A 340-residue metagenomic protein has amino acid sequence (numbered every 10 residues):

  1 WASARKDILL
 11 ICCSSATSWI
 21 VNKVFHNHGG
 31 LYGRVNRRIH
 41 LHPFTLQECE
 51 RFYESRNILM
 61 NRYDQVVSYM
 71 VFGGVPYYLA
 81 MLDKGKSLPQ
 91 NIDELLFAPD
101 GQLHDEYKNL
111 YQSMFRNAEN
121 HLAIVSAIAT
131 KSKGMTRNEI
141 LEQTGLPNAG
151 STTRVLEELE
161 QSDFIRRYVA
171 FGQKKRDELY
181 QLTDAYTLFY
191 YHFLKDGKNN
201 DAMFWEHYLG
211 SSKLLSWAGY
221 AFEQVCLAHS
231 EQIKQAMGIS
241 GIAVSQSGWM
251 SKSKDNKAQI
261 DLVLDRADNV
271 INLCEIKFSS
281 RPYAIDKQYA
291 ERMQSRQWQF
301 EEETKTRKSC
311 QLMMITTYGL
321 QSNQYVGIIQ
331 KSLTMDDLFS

Functional and structural regions predicted by a protein language model:
W1-Y208, S212, L312: Phosphate-binding site recognition
F171-Q173, E178-S340: A cross-kingdom feature that marks ATP-driven nucleic-acid transaction machinery
